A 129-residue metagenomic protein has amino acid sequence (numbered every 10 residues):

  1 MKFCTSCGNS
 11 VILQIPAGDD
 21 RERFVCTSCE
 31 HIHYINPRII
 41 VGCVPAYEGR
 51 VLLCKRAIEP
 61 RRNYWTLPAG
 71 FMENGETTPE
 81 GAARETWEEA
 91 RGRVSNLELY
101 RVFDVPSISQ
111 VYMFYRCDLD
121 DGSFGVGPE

Functional and structural regions predicted by a protein language model:
M1-C43: Acidic, metal-coordinating catalytic segment for phosphate/diphosphate chemistry, firing primarily on the Nudix
T5, T27, L52, E73 (+1 more regions): Nucleotide phosphate-binding site architecture
E22, E48-R50, S109, G122: Beta-strand-connecting loop/turn residues
V25, L52-L53, T66, E98 (+1 more regions): Conserved beta-strand segments that form the floor/walls of ligand-binding pockets within enzyme and binding domains
I35, R61, P106-I108: Short glycine/serine/proline-enriched coil/turn segments at secondary-structure junctions
V41, G49, V111-M113: Change "...and in nucleic-acid phosphodiester-cleaving endonucleases..." to "...and in nucleic-acid processing enzymes
A46-E88: Conserved Nudix-box catalytic region and its N-terminal flanking loop in Nudix hydrolases and closely related
M72-E129: Unchanged
